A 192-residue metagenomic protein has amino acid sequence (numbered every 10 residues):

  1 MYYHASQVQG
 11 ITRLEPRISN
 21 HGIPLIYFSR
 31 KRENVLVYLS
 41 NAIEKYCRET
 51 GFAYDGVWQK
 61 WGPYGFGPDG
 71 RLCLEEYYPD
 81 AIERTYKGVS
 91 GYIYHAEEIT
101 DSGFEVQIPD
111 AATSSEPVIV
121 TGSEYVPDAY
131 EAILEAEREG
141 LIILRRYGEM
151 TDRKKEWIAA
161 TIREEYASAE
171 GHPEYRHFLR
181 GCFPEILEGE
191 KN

Functional and structural regions predicted by a protein language model:
M1-I23, Y38-N41: ADP-ribose/NAD+-binding catalytic cleft of ART/PARP-like enzymes
P24-F28: Surface-exposed, glycine/proline- and aromatic-rich loop segments on solvent-exposed faces across compartments
K31: Short, conserved phosphate/pyrophosphate- and ester-handling motifs at nucleotide-, phospho-/glycolipid
A42-N192: Conserved NAD+-utilizing ADP-ribose enzyme module
